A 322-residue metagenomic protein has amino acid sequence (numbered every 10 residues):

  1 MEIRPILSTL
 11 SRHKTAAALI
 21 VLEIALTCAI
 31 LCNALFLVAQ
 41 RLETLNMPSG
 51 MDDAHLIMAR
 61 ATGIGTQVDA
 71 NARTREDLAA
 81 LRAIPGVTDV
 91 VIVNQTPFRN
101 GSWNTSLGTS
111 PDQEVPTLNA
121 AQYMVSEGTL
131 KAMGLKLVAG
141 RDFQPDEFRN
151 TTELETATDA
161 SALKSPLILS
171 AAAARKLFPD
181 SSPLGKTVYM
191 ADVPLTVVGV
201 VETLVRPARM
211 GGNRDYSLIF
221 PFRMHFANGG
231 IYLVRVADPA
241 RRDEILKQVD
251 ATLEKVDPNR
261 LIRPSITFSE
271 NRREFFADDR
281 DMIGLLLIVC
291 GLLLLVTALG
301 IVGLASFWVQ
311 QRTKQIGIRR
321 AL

Functional and structural regions predicted by a protein language model:
M1, S8, R12, A16 (+2 more regions): Membrane-helix entry/capping segments
R4-S11, T15, L299-L322: Intracellular coupling helices
H13-Q40, M51: Short, strongly hydrophobic transmembrane alpha-helices
L19-I30, I283-G303: Alpha-helical transmembrane segments of integral membrane proteins
N33-N46, G303-Q310: Juxtamembrane transmembrane-helix termini
L42-R60, K136, G212: Membrane-proximal juxtamembrane linkers immediately C-terminal to transmembrane helices
V68-T88: Extracytoplasmic/periplasmic
A83-D89, Q95-D278: Mid-to-C-terminal secondary-structure elements that act as membrane-proximal/extracytoplasmic interface segments
